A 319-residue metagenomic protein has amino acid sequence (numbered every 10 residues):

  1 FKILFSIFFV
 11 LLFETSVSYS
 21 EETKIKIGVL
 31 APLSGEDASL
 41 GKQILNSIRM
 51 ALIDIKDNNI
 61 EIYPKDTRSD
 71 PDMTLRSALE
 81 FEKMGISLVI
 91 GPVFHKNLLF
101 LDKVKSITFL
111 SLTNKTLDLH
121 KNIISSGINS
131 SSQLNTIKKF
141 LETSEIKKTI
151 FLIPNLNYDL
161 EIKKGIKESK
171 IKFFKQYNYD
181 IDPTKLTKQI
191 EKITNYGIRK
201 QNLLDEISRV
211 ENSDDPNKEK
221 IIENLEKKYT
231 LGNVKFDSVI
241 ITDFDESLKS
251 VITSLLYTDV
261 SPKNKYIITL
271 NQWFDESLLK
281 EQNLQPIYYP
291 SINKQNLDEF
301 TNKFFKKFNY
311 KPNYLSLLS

Functional and structural regions predicted by a protein language model:
F1-S20, L30: Classical Sec-dependent N-terminal signal peptides that target proteins to the secretory pathway
G28-N46, K65: Extracytoplasmic "Venus flytrap"
L45-D66: Signal peptide-proximal N-terminal region of secreted/periplasmic/extracellular or secretory-lumen proteins
Y63-M73, S77, G127-I128, Q176-T184: Short beta->alpha junction loops
P71-S87, K139-F140, Q189-I198, N202 (+1 more regions): Short, well-structured alpha-helical segments in soluble
L88-L152, L156-I171: Extracytoplasmic ligand/sensor domains, especially the bilobed periplasmic-binding protein
H120-I124, K185-Q189, W273-Q285: Glycine-rich, charge-decorated loop segments at or immediately adjacent to ligand/cofactor-binding or catalytic sites
I171, T194-E219, V234, S238 (+1 more regions): Extracellular/periplasmic periplasmic-binding protein-like sensory domains
